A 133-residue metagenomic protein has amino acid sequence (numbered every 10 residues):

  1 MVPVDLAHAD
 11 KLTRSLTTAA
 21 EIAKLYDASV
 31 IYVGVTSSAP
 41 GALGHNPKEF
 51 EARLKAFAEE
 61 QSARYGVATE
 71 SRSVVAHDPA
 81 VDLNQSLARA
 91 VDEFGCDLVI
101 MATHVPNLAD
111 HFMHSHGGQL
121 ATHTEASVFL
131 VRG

Functional and structural regions predicted by a protein language model:
M1-H45, A63-R64, A68-T69: Small/aliphatic-rich secondary-structure junction motif
V2-D5, V33-V35, V74, M101-A102 (+1 more regions): Conserved beta-strand segments of the P-loop GTPase G domain that flank and frequently precede/overlap
L12, E51, A80, A109-D110: A conditional alpha-helix N-cap/helix-loop micro-motif detector
S15-T18, K48-E51, N84-S86, M113-G117: Charged helix-capping and loop-helix junction motifs
T69-S73, V128: Generic structural signal for residues in well-ordered beta-strands
R72-A80: Short beta->alpha junction loops
A90-G133: Gly/Ser-rich helix-loop-strand patches that form or flank binding pockets for ribonucleotide-derived cofactors
